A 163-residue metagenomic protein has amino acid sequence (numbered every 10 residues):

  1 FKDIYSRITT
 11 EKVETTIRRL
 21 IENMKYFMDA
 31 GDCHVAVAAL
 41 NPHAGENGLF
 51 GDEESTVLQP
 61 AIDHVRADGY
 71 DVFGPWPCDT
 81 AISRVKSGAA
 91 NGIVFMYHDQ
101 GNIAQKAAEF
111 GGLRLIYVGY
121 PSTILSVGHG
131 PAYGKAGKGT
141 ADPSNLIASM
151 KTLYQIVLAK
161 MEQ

Functional and structural regions predicted by a protein language model:
F1-E53, Q59-Q163: Anion-binding alpha/beta catalytic cores of soluble intermediary-metabolism enzymes, centered on
